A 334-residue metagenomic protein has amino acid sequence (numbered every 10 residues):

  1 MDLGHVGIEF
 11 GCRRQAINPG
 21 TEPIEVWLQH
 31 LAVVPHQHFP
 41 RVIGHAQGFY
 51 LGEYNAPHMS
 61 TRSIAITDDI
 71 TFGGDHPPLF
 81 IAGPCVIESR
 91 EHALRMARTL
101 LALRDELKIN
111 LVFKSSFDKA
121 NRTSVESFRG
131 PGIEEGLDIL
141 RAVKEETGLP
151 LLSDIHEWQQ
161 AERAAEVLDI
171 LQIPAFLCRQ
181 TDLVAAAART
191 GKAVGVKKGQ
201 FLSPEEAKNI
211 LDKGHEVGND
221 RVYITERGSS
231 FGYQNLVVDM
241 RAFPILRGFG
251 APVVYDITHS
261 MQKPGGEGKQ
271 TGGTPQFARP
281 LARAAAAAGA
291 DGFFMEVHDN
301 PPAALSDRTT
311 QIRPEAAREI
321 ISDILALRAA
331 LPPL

Functional and structural regions predicted by a protein language model:
G7-I8, A16-T21, L31-P35, P40 (+1 more regions): Short linear motifs in low-complexity or flexible loops
M59-F80, P332-L334: N-terminal amphipathic alpha-helix/helix-capping segment at the start of soluble metabolic enzymes
F80, P84-A93, V112-I133, H298-R308: Glycine-rich, proline-tolerant flexible connector loops at the mouths of alpha/beta enzymes
A102, F128-L151, A187-A193, P244-A251 (+1 more regions): Alpha-helix-loop-beta-strand connector modules within alpha/beta enzyme cores
E126-E134, L151, I170-L177, Y233-V237 (+3 more regions): Active-site-adjacent loop and "lid" segments of alpha/beta metabolic enzymes
P131-G132, L149-E157, D169-D182, A193-P204 (+1 more regions): Catalytic beta/alpha-barrel core
G191-V297: Catalytic alpha/beta core domains of metabolic enzymes, predominantly
